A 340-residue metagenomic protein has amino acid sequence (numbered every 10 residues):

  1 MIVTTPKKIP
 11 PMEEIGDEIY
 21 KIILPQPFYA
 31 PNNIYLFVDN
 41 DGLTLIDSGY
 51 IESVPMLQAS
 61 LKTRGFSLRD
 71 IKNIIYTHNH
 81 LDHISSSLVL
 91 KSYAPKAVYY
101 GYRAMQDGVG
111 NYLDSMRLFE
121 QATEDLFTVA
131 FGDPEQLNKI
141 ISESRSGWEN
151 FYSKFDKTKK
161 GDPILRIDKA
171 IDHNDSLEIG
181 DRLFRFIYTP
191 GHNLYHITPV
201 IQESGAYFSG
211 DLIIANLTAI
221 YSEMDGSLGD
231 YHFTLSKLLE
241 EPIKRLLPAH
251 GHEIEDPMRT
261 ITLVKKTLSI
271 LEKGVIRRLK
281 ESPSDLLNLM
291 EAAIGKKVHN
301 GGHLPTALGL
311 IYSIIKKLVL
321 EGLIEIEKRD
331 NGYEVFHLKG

Functional and structural regions predicted by a protein language model:
M1, R277-G340: C-terminal regulatory/interaction regions
K8-E14, E18, I34-D39, Y50-P55 (+15 more regions): A structural signal for the main folded, soluble domain(s) of proteins
K8-R64, I197-L212: Conserved beta-strand hairpin/beta-sheet module of binuclear metal-dependent hydrolase folds, prominently
P31, G108-L113, L217-Y221: Short, charged, surface-exposed secondary-structure boundary motifs
L43, Y50-E52, E149, T158-D162 (+3 more regions): Metallo-beta-lactamase
S53, K62-K169, H173-L177: Active-site HxH/HxHxD metal-binding segment of metal-dependent hydrolases
T77-H83, Y102, H192, H250 (+2 more regions): Histidine-centered divalent metal-coordination motifs
I84, Y231, L235, I311: Aromatic/hydrophobic pocket-lining residues that form the small-molecule binding cavity in soluble enzyme cores
